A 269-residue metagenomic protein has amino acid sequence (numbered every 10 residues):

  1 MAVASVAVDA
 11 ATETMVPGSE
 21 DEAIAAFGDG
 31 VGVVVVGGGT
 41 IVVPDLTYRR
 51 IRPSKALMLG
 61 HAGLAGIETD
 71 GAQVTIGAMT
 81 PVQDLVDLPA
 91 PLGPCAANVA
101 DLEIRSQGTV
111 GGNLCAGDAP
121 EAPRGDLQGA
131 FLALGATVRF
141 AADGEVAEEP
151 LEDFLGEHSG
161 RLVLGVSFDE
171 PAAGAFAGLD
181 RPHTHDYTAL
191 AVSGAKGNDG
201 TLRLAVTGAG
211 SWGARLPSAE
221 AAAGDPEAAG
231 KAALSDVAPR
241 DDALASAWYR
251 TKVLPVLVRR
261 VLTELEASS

Functional and structural regions predicted by a protein language model:
M1-S269: C-terminal structural segment of proteins
